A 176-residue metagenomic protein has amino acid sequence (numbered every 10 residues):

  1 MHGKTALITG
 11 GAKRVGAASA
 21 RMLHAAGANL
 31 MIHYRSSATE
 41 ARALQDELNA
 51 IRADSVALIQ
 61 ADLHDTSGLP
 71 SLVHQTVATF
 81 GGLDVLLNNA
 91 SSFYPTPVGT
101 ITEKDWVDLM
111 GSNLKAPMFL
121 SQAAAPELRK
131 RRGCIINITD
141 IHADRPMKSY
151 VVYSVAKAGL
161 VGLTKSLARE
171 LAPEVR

Functional and structural regions predicted by a protein language model:
M1-M31: Canonical Rossmann dinucleotide-binding motif of NAD(H)/NADP(H)-dependent dehydrogenases/reductases, specifically
A28-A43: Conserved glycine-rich Rossmann-like NAD(P)H-binding loop of the short-chain dehydrogenase/reductase
A38-T39, Q60-L72, E103: The beta1-alpha1 cofactor-binding region of Rossmann-like NAD(H)/NADP(H)-dependent oxidoreductases
P97-V98, T102-M110: Substrate-binding pocket helix/loop in short-chain dehydrogenase/reductase
G99, R145-V151, E174: Active-site loop immediately N-terminal to the catalytic Tyr-X3-Lys motif of short-chain dehydrogenase/reductase
S121, A156, T164: Active-site helix of classical SDR
P126, R169-P173: Alpha-helical segment proximal to the catalytic Tyr-Lys
